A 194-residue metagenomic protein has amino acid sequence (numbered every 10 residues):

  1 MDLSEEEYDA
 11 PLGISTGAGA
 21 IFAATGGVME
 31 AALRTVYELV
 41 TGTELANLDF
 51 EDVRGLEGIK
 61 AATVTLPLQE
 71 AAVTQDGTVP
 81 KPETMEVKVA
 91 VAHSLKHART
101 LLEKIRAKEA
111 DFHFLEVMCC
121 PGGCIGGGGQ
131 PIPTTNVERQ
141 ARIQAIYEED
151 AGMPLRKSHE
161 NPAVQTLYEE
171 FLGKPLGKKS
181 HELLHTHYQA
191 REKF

Functional and structural regions predicted by a protein language model:
M1-F194: Iron-sulfur (Fe-S) cluster-binding modules
